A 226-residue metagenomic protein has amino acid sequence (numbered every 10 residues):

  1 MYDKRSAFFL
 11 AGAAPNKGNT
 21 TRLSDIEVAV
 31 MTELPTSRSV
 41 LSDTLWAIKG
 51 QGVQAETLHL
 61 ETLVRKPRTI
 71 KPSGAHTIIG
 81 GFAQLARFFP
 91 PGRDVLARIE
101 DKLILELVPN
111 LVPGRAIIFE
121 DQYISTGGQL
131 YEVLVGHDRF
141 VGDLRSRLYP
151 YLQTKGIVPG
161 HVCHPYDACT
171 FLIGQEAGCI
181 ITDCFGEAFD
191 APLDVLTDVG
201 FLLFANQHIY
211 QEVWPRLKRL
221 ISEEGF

Functional and structural regions predicted by a protein language model:
M1-I26: Glycine-rich active-site/cofactor-binding loop and its immediate structural neighborhood
N19-E27, M31-F226: An extended, acidic
